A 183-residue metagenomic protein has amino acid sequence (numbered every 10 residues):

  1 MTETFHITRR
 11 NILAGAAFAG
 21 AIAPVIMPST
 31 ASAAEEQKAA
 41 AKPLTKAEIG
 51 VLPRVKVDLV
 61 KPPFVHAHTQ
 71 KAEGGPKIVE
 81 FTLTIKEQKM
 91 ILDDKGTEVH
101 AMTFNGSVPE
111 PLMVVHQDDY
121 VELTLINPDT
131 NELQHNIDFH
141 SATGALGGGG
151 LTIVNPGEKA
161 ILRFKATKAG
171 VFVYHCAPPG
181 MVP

Functional and structural regions predicted by a protein language model:
T2-G20: N-terminal secretory signal peptides and thylakoid transit peptides that target proteins across membranes
G15-I26, S32-H135, S141-L146, L151 (+1 more regions): N-terminal, post-signal-peptide metal-ligating segments of extracellular/periplasmic oxidoreductases, dominated by
Y120, A169-V171: Extracellular Ig-like/FN3 beta-sandwich strand-entry sites
P128, A177-P179: Beta-strand-rich extracellular modules
I161-R163, P179: Catalytic micro-motifs at enzyme active sites that drive phosphoryl/nucleotidyl and oxygen chemistry
